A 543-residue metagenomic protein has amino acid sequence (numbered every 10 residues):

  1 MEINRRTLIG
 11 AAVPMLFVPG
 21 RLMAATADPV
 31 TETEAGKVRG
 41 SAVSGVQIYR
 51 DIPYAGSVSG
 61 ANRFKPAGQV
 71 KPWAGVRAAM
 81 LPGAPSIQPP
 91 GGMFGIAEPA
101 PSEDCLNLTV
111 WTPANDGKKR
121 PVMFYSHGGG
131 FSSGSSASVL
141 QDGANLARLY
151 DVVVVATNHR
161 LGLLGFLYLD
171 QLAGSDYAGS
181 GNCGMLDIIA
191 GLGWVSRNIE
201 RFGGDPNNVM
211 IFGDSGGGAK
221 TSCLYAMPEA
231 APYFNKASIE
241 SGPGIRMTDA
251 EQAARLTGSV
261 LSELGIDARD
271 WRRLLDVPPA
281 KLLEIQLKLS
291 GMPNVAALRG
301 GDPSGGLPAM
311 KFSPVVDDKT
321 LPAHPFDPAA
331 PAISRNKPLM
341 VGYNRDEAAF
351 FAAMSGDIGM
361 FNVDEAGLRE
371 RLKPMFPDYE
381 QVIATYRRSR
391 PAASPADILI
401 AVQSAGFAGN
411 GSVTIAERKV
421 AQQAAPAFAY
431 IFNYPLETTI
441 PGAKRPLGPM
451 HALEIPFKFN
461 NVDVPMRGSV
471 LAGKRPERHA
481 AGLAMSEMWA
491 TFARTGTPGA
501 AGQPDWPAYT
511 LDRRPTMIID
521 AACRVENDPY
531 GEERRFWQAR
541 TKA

Functional and structural regions predicted by a protein language model:
M1-I3: Secretory targeting signals
T7-A25: N-terminal export signals
L22-N182, P206, P308, R467-M488 (+3 more regions): Non-catalytic accessory segments of hydrolases
F94-I96, A190, R197, A231 (+3 more regions): Substrate-access "cap/lid" subdomains that shape and gate the entrance to catalytic or ligand-binding pockets
G179-I199: Alpha/beta-hydrolase active-site loop
G204-F212: Alpha/beta-hydrolase fold nucleophile elbow
G218-E229: Short glycine-enriched nucleophile-adjacent loop and the immediately C-terminal alpha-helix near the catalytic center
G409-A543: Mobile gating loops/cap/lid regions near enzyme active sites that modulate substrate access
